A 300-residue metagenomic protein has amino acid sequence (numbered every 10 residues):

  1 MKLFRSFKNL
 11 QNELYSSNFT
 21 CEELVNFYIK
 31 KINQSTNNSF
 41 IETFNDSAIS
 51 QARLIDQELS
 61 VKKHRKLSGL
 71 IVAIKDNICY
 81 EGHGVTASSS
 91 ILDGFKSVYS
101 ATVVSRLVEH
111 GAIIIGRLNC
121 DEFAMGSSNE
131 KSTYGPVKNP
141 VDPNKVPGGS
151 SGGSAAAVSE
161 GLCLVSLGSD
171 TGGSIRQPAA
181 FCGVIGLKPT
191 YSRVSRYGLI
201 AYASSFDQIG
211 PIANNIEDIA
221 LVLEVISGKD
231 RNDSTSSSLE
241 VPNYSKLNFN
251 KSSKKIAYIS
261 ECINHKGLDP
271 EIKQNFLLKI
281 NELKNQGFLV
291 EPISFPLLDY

Functional and structural regions predicted by a protein language model:
M1-S50, N285-G287: An N-terminal boundary/leader segment
N9-S16, I91-F95, D207-N214: Short, well-ordered beta-strand elements within core beta-sheets of diverse protein domains
C21-N26, R53, N243-Y244, L268-S294: Acyltransferase
Y28, A48, S100, I219 (+2 more regions): Residue-level signal for inorganic ion chemistry
I55-I71, D218, N248-A257: Immediate post-signal peptide segment of exported/extracytoplasmic ligand-binding proteins
K66-V103: Enzymes and membrane/adaptor proteins characterized by extended Gly/Ser/Thr/Asp/Glu-rich, aromatic-dotted
S100-A101, S105-I226: Short glycine/serine-rich loop segments
K188-Q274: A short helix-breaking turn/cap at a secondary-structure junction
